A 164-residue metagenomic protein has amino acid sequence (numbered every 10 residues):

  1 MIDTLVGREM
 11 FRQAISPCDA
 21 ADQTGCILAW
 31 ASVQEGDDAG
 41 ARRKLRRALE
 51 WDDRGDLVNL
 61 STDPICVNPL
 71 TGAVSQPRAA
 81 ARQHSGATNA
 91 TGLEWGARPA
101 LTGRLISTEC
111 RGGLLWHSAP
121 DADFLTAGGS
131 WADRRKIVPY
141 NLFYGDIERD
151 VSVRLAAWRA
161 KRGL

Functional and structural regions predicted by a protein language model:
I2-F143, E148-S152, A157, K161: Surface cap/lid and interfacial helix-loop subdomains adjacent to catalytic sites that gate substrate access
